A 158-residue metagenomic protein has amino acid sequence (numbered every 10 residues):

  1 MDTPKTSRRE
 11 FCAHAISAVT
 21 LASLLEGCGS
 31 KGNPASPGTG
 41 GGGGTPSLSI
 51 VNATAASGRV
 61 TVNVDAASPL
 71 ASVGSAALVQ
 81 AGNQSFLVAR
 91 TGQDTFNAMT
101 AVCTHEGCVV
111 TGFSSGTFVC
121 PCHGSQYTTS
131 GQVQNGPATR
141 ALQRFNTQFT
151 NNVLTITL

Functional and structural regions predicted by a protein language model:
M1-P34: N-terminal secretory signal peptides and thylakoid transit peptides that target proteins across membranes
S23, A98, S115-T117: Disulfide-bonded cysteine motifs in exported proteins
E26, A101, E106, F118-C120: Extracellular secreted precursors and ectodomains with disulfide-bonded cysteine-rich loops/domains
K31, E106-V109, S125-Q126: Cys/His-rich metal-chelating microdomains
A35-T104, V109-F113, Q143-L158: N-terminal pre-ligand scaffold of iron-sulfur
T111-S114, T129-G131: Short Cys/His-rich "knuckle" micro-motifs
T117-G124, Q134-L142: Short cysteine/histidine-rich metal-coordination sites, predominantly Zn2+-binding motifs
C122-S130, T155: Extracellular/periplasmic metallocenter environments
